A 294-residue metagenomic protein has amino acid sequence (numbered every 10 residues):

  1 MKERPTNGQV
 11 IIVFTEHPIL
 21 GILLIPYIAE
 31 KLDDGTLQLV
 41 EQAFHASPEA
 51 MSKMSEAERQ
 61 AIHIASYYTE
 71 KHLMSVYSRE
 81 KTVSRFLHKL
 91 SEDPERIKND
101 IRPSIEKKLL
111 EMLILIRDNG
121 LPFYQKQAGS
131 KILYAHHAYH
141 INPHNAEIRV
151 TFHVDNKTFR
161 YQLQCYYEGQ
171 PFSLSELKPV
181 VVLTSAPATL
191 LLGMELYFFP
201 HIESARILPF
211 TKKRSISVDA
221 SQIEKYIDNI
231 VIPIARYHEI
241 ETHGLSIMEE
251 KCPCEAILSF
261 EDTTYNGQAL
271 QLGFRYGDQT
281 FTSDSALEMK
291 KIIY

Functional and structural regions predicted by a protein language model:
M1-Y294: Accessory nucleic-acid engagement and inter-domain coupling regions that lie outside the RecA/P-loop ATPase cores
